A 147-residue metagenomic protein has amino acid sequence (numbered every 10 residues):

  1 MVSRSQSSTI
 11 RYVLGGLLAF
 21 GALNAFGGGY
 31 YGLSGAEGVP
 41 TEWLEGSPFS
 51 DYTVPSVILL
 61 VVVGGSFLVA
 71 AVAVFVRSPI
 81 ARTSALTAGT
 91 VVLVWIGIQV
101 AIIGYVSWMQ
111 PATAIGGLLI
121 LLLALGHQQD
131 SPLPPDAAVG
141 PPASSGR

Functional and structural regions predicted by a protein language model:
M1-R147: Topology signature of small-to-medium multi-pass alpha-helical membrane proteins
